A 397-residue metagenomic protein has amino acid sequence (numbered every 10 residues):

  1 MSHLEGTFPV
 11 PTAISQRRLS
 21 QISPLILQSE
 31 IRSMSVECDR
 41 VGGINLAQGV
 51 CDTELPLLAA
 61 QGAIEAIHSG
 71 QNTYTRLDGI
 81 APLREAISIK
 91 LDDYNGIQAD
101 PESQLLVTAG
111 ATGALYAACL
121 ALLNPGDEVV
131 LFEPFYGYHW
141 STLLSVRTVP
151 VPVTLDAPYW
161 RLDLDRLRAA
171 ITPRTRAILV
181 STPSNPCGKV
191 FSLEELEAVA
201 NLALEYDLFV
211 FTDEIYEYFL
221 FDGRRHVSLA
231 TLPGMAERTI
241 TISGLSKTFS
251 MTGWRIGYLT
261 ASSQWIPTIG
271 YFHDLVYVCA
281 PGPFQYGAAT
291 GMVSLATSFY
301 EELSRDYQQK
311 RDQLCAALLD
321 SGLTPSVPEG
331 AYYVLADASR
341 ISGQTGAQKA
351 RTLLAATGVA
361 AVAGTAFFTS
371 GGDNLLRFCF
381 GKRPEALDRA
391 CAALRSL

Functional and structural regions predicted by a protein language model:
S2-L25, I31-I44, V50-A66, D92-L397: PLP-dependent class I/II
L46, S69-Y74, A86-K90: Glycine-rich loop-to-alpha-helix module at the N-terminal edge of alpha/beta enzyme cores
D78-G79: Short beta-strand to alpha-helix junction loop
L83-I87, G110: Conserved AMP-binding/adenylate-forming core of the ANL superfamily
